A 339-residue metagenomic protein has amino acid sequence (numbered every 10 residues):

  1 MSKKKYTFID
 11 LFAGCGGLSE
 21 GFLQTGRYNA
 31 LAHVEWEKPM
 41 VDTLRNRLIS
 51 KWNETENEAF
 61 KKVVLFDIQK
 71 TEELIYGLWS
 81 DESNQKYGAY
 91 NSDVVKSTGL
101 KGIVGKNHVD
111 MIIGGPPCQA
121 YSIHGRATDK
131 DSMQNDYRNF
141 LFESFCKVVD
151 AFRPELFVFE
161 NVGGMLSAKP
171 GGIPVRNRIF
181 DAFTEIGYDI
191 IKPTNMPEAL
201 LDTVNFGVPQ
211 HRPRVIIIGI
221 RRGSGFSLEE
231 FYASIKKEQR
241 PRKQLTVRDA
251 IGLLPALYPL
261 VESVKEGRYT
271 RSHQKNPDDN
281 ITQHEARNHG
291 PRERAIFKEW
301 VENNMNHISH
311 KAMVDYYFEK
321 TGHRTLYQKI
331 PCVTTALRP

Functional and structural regions predicted by a protein language model:
S2-R153, G163-R176: Core alpha/beta nucleotide-donor-binding catalytic domains of modification enzymes
G77, K101-H108, Y121-R338: Class I S-adenosyl-L-methionine
